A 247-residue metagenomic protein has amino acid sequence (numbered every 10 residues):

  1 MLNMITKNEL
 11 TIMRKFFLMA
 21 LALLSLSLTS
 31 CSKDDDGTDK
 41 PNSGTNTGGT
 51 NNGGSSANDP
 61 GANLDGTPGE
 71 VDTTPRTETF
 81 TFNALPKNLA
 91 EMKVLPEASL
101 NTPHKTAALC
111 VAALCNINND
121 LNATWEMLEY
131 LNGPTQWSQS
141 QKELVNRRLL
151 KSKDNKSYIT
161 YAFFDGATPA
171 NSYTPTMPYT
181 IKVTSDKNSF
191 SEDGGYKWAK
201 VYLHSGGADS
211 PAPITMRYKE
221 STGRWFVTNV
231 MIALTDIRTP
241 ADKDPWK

Functional and structural regions predicted by a protein language model:
M1-M13: N-terminal secretory signal peptides that target proteins for export/translocation
R14-A20: Sec-dependent signal peptide recognition, specifically the positively charged N-region followed immediately by
S27-S30: C-terminal motif of bacterial Sec signal peptides marking the signal peptidase cleavage site
S32-D34: Bacterial signal peptide processing site
D36-P75: Acidic/polar, low-complexity intrinsically disordered N-terminal segments immediately downstream of a Sec signal
E70-D165: Core segments of small alpha/beta cavity-forming domains
K142-G207: Surface-exposed, charged secondary-structure patches
K200-H204, D209-W246: Short beta-strand edge/turn micro-motifs at domain boundaries
